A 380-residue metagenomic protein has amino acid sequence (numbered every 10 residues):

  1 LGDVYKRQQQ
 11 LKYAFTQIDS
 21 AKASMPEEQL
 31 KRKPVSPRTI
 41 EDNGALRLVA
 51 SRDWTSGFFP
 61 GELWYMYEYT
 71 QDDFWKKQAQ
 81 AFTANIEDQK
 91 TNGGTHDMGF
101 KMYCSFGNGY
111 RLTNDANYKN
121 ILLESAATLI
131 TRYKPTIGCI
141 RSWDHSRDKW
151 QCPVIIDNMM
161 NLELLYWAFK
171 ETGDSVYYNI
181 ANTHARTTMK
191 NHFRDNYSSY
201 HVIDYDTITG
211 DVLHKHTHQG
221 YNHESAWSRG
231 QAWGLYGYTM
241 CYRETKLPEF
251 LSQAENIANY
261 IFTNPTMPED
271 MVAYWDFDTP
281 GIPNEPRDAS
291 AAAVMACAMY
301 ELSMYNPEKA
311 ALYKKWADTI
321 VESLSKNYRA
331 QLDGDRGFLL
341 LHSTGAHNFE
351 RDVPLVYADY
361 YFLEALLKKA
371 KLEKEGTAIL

Functional and structural regions predicted by a protein language model:
D3-L380: Glycan-recognition and catalytic cores of secretory/periplasmic carbohydrate-active enzymes
